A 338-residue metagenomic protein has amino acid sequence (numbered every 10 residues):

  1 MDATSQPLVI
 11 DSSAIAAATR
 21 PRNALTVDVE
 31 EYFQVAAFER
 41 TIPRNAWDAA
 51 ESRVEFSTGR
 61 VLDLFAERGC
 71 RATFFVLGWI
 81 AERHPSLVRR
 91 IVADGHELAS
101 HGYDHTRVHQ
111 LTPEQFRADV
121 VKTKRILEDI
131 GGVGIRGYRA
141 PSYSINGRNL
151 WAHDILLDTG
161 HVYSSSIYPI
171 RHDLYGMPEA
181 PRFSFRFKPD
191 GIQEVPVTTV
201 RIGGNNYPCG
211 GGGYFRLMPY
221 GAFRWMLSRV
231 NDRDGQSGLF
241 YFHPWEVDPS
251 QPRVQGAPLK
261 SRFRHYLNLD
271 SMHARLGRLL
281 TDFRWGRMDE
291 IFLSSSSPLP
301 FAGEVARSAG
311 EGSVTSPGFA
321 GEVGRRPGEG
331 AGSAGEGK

Functional and structural regions predicted by a protein language model:
M1-V9, S313, E336-K338: Short, intrinsically disordered terminal tails adjacent to the first/last structured region
D2-G137, S142-G203, A222-S296: Catalytic alpha-helical scaffold of carbohydrate-active enzymes acting on polysaccharides/glycoconjugates
T4-S5, I10, P300, R307-A309 (+1 more regions): Compositionally biased, low-complexity intrinsically disordered regions
Y207-L217: Surface-exposed cleft-lining segments at the edges of enzyme active sites
R287, S294-A309: Long, compositionally biased low-complexity repeat segments characteristic of intrinsically disordered regions
G303-E304, E311-G312, G321-G328: Glycine-biased, low-complexity coil/linker segments
